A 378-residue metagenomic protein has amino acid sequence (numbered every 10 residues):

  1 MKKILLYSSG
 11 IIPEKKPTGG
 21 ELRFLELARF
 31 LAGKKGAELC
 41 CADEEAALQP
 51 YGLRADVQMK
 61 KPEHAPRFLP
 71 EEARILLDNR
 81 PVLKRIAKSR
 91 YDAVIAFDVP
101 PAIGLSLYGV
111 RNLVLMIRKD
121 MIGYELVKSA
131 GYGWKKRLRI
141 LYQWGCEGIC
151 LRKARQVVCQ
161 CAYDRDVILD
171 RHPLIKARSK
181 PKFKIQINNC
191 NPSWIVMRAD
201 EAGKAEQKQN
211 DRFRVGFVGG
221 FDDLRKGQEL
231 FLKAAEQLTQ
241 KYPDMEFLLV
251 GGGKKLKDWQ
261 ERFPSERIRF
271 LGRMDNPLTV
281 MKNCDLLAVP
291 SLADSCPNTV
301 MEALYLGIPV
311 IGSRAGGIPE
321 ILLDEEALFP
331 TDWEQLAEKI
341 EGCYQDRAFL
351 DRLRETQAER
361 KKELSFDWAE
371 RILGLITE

Functional and structural regions predicted by a protein language model:
S8-K15, F30-E72, D164-V167, I175-P181 (+1 more regions): N-terminal strand-loop element at the rim of the active site of nucleotide-sugar-dependent glycosyltransferases
T18-E26, D222-Q237: A conserved mid-protein helix/loop that constitutes part of the nucleotide-sugar donor-binding site
L83-K84, K136-V157: Membrane-proximal helix-turn-helix segments that form the acceptor-binding/catalytic region of lipid-linked
I95-P101, I117-D120: Short His-centered aromatic/hydrophobic patch
G104, G148, R152-P181: A short, active-site helix/loop in glycosyltransferases that binds the activated sugar's phosphate group
R273, L292: Aromatic "clamp/platform" in nucleotide-sugar-dependent glycosyltransferases that forms part of the donor/acceptor
P309-G312: Short hydrophobic beta-strand element within catalytic cores of glycosyltransferases and related nucleotide-activated
D324-E334, G342-R347: Conserved acidic donor-binding segment of nucleotide-sugar-dependent glycosyltransferases
